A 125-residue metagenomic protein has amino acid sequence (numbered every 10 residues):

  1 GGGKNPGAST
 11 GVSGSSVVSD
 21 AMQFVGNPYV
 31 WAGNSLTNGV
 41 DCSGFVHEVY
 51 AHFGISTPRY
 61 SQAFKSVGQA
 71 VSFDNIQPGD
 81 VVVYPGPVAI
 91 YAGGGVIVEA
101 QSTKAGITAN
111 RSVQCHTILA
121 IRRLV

Functional and structural regions predicted by a protein language model:
G1-P28, T117, L124-V125: Intrinsically disordered, low-complexity, Pro/Ser/Thr/Asn/Gly/Ala-rich spacer/linker segments adjacent to signal
V12, V40, A92: Residues that form or flank phosphate/diphosphate-binding pockets in enzymes that use nucleotide phosphates
F24-P78: Catalytic cysteine-centered active-site loop
I55-Q114: ...with weaker cross-activation on analogous glycine-rich loops/strands in unrelated enzymes
N75-Q77, R122-V125: Long, low-complexity hydrophobic alpha-helices enriched in A/L/V/I and glycine
